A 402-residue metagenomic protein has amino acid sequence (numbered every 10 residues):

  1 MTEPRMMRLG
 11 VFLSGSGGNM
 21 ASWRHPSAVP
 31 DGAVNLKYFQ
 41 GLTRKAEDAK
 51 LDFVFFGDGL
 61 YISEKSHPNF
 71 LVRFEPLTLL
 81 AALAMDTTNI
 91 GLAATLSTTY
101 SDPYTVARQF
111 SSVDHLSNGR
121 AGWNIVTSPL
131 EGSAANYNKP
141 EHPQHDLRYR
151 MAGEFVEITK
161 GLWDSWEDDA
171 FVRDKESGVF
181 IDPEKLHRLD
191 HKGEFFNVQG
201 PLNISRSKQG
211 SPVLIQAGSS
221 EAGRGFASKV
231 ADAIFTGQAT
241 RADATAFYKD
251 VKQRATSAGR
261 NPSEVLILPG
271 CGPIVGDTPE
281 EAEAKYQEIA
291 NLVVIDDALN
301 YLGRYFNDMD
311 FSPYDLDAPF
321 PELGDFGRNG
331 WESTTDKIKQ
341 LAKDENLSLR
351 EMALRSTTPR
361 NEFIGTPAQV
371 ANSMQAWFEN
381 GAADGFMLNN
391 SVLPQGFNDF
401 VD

Functional and structural regions predicted by a protein language model:
M1-T87, Q209-P212: N-terminal beta1-alpha1-beta2 module of alpha/beta enzyme domains
T2-G17, D146-Q209, A242-K249, Q253-F378: An alpha-helical appendage that flanks or caps ligand/catalytic pockets
M7-V11, V54-F56, I90-L96, G119-I125 (+5 more regions): Hydrophobic faces of well-ordered beta-strands that scaffold small-molecule active sites in alpha/beta enzyme cores
L9, A46, K50, L83 (+9 more regions): Conserved, mostly hydrophobic/aromatic
A21-K37, T95-Y104, P140-H142, D146 (+3 more regions): Active-site mouth loops of central-metabolism enzymes
G32-A46, V106, Q216-F226, E288 (+1 more regions): Short, acidic/polar
H67-A93, M151, T256-A258, F397-D402: Alpha-helix-loop-beta-strand connector modules within alpha/beta enzyme cores
D86, G91-Y137, P143-D146, M151-F155: Hydrophobic or amphipathic alpha-helical targeting/insertion segments
